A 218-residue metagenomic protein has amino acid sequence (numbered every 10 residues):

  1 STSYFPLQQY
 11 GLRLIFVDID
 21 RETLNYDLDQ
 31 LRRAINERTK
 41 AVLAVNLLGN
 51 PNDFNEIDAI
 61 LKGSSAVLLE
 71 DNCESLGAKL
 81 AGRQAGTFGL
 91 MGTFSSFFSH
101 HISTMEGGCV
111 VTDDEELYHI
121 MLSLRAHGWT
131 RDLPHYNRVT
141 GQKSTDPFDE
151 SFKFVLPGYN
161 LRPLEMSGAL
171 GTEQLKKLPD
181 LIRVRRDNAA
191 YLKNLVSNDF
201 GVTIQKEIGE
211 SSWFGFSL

Functional and structural regions predicted by a protein language model:
S1-G63, V67-N72, K79: PLP-dependent aminotransferase-like
D18, D29, R33, A41-V45 (+4 more regions): PLP-dependent aminotransferase class I/II
N36, A85-G86, I102, N160-P163: Alpha-helix termination/capping residues and helix-transition junctions
E70-T104, H119, E150-K153: Conserved active-site segment immediately N-terminal to the catalytic lysine that forms the internal aldimine
G92, E106-G107, S212-F216: Short amphipathic alpha-helical segments
F94-S95, G108-D113, T172: Short beta-strand-to-turn element immediately C-terminal to the catalytic PLP-Schiff-base lysine in fold type I
